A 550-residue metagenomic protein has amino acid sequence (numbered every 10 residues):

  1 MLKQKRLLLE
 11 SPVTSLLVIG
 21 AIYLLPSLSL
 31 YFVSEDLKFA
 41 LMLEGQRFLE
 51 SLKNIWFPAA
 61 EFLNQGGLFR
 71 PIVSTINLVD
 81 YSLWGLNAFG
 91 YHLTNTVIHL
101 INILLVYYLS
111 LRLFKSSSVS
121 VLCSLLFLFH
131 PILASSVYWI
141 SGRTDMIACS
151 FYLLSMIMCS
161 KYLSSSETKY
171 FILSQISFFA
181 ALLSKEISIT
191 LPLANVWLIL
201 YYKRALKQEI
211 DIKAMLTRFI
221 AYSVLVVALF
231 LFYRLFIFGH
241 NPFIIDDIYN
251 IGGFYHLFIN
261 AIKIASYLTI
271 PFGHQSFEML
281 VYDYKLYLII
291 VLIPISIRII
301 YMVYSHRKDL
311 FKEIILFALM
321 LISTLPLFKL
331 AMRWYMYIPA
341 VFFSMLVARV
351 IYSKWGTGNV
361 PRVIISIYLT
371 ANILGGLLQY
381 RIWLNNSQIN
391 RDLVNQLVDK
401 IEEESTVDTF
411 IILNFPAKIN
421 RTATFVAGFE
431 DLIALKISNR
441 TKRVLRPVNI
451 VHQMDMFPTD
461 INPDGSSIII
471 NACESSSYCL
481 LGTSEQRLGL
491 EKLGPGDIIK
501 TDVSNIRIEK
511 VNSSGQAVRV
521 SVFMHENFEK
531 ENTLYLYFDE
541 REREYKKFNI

Functional and structural regions predicted by a protein language model:
M1-G428, L432-L435, S504: Polytopic membrane enzymes that build or remodel cell-surface glycoconjugates and lipids
L37-L43, I55-P58, Y284-L292, L377-I550: Intrinsically disordered, polar/acidic, low-complexity terminal segments
